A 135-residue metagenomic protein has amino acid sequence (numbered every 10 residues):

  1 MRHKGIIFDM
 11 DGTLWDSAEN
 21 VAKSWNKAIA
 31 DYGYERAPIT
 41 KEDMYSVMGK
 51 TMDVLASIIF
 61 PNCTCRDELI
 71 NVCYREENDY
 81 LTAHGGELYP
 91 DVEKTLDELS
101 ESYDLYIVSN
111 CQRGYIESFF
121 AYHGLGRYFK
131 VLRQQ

Functional and structural regions predicted by a protein language model:
R2, Y80-I107, R113-E117: Short, acidic loop-to-helix structural element flanking the phosphoryl-transfer center in phosphate-processing enzymes
H3-P90: N-terminal helical cap/lid subdomain that shapes the substrate entry/recognition surface in HAD-like hydrolases
N20, Q112-R113: Alpha-helix capping/helix-boundary segments
W25, A56, V92, I116-F120 (+1 more regions): Hydrophobic packing residues within well-ordered alpha-helices of enzyme cores
C63, G86, Y103, R127-K130: A structural micro-motif
Y106, R113-Q135: Substrate-recognition "cap/lid" segment bordering the active-site pocket of phosphatases
